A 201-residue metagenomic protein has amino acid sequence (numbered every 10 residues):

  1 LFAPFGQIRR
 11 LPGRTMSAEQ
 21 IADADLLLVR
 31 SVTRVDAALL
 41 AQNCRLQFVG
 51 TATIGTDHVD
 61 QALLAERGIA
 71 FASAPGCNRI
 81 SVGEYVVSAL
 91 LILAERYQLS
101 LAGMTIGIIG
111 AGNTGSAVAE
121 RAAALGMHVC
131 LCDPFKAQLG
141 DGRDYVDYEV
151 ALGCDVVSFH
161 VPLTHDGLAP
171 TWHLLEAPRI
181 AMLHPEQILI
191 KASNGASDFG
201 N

Functional and structural regions predicted by a protein language model:
L1-A24, H128-C130: N-terminal glycine-/charge-rich "phosphate-binding" loop or analogous flexible N-terminal tail
F5-G6, A24-D25, N43-L46, G126 (+2 more regions): Short, well-ordered alpha-helix to beta-strand connector turns
R14, A123-D141: NAD(P)-binding Rossmann-fold cofactor-contacting core
D25-Q98, A196-S197: Phosphate/diphosphate ligand-binding glycine-rich loop within oxidoreductases
V35-L39, K136-N201: Rossmann-like adenosine-cofactor binding region
L46, A102-I106, A177, E186: Phosphate-coordination loops involved in phosphoryl transfer and adenosine-cofactor binding
A89-A124: Glycine-rich NAD(P)-binding loop of Rossmann-like domains
